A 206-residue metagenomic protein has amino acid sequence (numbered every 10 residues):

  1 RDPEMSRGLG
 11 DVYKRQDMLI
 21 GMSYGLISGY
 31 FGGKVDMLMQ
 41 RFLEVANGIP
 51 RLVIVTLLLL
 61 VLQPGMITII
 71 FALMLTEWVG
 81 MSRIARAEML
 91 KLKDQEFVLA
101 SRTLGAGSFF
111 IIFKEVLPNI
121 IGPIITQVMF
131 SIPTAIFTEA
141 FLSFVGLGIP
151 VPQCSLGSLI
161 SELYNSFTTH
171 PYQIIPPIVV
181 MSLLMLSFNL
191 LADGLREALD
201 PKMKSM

Functional and structural regions predicted by a protein language model:
R1-Y13: Single conserved hydrophobic/aromatic residue that forms the stacking wall/gate of nucleotide- or nucleobase-binding
K14-I20, F109-F141, F188: Transmembrane alpha-helices
D17, G21, G25, G29-G33 (+3 more regions): A short glycine-centered flexible hinge/capping loop motif at secondary-structure junctions
L19-L92, I125: Generic hydrophobic transmembrane alpha-helix motif, especially the helices
G32-Q40, L90-D94, V98-T126: Amphipathic cytosolic juxtamembrane alpha-helices at the membrane-cytosol interface of multi-pass membrane transporters
M37-E44, L58, A87, L99 (+4 more regions): Short amphipathic alpha-helical coupling elements at transmembrane boundaries
L59-L62, M66, A72-T76, G122-I132 (+1 more regions): C-terminal transmembrane helix and the adjacent membrane-cytosol boundary/short C-terminal tail of inner/organellar
L59-V61, E88-M89, F137-V180, M206: Glycine-rich helix-loop "coupling/hinge" segments at transmembrane-helix boundaries in multipass transporters
